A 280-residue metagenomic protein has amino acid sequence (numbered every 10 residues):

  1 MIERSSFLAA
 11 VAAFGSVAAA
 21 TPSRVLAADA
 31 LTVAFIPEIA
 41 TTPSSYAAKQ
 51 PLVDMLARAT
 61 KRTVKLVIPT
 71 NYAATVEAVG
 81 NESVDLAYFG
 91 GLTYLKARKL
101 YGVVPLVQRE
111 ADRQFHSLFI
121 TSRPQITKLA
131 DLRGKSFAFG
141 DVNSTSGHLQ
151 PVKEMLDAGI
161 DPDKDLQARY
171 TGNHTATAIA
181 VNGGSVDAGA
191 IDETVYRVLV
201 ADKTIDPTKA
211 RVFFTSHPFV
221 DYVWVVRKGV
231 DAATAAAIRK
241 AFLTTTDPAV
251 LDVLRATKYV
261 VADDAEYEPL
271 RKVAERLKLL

Functional and structural regions predicted by a protein language model:
S6-V25: N-terminal export signals
A30-T93: Extracytoplasmic small-molecule ligand-binding "clamshell" domains of the periplasmic binding protein/Venus flytrap
A34-E38, A111-F119, T204-R239, D252-R271: Periplasmic-binding protein-like
F35-M55, L92, F115-A178, V186-D187 (+1 more regions): Bilobed "Venus flytrap"/periplasmic-binding protein-like clamshell domains and structurally analogous long
T63, N143-D157, F242-L280: Ligand-binding clefts/hinges and TM-proximal coupling segments of bilobed small-molecule sensing domains
V64-T70, K164-N173, R211-V212: Short beta-strand-to-loop elements that line the ligand-binding cleft of bilobed periplasmic-binding protein-like
A73-A87, L100-Y101, A130, H174-T194: Short helices/loops that flank or line small-molecule/ion binding pockets
G90-L100, P151, D157, N182 (+1 more regions): A ligand-binding cleft/hinge motif common to bilobed small-molecule-binding domains
